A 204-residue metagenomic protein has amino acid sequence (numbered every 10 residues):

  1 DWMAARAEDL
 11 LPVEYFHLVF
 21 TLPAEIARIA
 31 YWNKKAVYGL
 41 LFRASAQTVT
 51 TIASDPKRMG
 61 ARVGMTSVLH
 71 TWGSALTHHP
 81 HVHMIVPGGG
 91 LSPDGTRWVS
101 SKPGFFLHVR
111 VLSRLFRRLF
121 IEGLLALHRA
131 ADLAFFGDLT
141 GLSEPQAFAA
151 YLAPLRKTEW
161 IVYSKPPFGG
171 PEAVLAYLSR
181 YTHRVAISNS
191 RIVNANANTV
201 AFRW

Functional and structural regions predicted by a protein language model:
D1-W204: Beta->alpha loop/short-helix hinge microenvironment recognizer with preference for catalytic Tyr/His contexts
